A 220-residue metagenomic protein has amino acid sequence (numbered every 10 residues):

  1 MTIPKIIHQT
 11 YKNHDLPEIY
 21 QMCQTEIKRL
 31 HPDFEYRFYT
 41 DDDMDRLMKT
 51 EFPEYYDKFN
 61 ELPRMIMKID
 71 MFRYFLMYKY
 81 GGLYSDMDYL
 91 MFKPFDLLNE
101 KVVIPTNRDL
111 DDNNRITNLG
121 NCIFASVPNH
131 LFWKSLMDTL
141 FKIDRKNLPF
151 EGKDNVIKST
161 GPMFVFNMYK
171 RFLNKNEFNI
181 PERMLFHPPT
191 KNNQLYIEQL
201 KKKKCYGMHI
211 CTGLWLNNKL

Functional and structural regions predicted by a protein language model:
M1-I69, S85-L220: Glycosyltransferase-associated regions of secretory-pathway enzymes, highlighting luminal stem/catalytic domains
D70-G82: Small-residue hinge/turn detector
